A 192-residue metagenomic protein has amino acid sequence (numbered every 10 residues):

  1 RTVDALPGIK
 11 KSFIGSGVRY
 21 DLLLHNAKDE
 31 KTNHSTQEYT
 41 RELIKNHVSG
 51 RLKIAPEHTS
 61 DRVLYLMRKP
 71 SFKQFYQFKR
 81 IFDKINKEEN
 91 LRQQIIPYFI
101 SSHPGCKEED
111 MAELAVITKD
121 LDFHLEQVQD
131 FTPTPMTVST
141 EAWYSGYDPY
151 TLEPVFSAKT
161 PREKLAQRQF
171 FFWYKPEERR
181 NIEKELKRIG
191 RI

Functional and structural regions predicted by a protein language model:
R1-I96, I100-P104: Conserved SAM/AdoMet-binding glycine-rich loop
D21-A27, E57-K69, E89-D110, D122-P161: Flexible glycine/acidic-rich beta-alpha junction loops that bind and position SAM and/or redox cofactors in anaerobic
Q37-S49, A115-P135: Structural recognition of alpha->loop->beta junctions
I54, V128, G190: Conserved, mostly hydrophobic/aromatic
M136-I192: Radical SAM enzyme core and accessory elements
